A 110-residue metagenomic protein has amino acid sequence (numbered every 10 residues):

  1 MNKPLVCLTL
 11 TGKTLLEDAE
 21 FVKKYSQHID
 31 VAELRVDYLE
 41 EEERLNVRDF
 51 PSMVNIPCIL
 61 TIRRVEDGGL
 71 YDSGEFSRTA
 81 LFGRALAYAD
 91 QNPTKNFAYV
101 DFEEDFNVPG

Functional and structural regions predicted by a protein language model:
M1-G68: Conserved N-terminal beta1-alpha1 strand-loop-helix module at the mouth
T9-T11, V31-L39, T61, R78-P109: Catalytic beta/alpha-barrel core
V47, P109-G110: Aromatic/hydrophobic pocket-lining residues that form π-stacking "cages" and hydrophobic walls in ligand
F50-S52, F76-T79: Short, hinge-like loop/turn segments at secondary-structure boundaries
D67-F76: Glycine-rich, charge-decorated loop segments at or immediately adjacent to ligand/cofactor-binding or catalytic sites
